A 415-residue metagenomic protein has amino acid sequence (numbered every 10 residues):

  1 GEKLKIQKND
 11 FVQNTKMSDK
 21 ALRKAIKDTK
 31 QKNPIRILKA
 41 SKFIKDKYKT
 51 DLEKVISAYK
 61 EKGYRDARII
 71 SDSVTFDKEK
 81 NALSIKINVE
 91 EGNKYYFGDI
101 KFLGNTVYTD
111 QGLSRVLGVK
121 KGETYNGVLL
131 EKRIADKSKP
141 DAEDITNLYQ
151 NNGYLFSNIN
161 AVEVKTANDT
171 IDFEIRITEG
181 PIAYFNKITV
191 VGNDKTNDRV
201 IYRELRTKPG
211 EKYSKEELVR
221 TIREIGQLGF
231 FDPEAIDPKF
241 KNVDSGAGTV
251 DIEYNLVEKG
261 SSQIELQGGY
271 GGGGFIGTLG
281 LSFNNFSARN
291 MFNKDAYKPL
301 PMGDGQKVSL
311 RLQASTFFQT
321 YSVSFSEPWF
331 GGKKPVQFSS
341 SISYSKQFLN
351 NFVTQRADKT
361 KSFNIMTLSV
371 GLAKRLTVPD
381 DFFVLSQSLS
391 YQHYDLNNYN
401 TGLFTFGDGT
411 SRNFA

Functional and structural regions predicted by a protein language model:
G1-L228, P233, N242-T249, L256 (+2 more regions): Interaction-mediating elements
K5-I6, D19-K20, K24-R36, S41 (+1 more regions): Gram-negative/organellar outer-membrane beta-barrel architecture
